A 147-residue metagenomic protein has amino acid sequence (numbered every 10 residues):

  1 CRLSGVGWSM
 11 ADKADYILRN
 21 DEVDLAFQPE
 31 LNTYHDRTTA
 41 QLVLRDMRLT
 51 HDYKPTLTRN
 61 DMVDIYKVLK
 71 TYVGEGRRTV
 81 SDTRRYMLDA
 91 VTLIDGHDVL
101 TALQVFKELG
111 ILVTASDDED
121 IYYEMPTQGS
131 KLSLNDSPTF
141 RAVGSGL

Functional and structural regions predicted by a protein language model:
C1-L147: Acidic, two-metal ion nucleic-acid-processing modules in DNA metabolism proteins
